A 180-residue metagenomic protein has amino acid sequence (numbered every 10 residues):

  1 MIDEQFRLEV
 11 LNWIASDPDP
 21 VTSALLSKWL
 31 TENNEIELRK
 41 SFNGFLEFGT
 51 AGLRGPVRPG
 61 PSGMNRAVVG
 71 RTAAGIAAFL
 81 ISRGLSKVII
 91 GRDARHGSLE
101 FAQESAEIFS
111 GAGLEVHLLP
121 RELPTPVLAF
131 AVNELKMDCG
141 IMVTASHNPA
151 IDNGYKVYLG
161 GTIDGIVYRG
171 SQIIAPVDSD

Functional and structural regions predicted by a protein language model:
M1-D180: Non-catalytic beta/alpha edge segments that cap or flank active sites
